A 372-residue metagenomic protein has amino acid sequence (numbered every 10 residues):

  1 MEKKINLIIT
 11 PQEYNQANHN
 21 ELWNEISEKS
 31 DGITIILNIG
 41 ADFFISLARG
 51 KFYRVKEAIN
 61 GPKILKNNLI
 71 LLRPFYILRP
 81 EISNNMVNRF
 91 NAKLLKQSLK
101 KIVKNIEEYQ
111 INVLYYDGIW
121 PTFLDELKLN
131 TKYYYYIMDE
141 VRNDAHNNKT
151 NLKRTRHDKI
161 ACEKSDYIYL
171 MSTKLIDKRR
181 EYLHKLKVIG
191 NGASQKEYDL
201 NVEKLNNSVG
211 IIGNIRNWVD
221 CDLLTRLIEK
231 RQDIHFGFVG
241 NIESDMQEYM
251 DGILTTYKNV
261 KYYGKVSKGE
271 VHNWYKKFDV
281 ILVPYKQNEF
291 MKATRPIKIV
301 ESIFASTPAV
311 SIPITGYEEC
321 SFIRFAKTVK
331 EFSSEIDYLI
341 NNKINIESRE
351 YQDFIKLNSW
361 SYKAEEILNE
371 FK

Functional and structural regions predicted by a protein language model:
Q97-K104, E140, N148-I168: Membrane-proximal helix-turn-helix segments that form the acceptor-binding/catalytic region of lipid-linked
K164-L186, I314: A short, active-site helix/loop in glycosyltransferases that binds the activated sugar's phosphate group
K174, I189-Q195, N201, F278: Carbohydrate-associated surface elements
V202-V219, L224-I228, F236-V239: Conserved donor-binding/catalytic core segment of Leloir-type glycosyltransferases
G240, E248-H272: Nucleotide-activated donor-binding/catalytic signature segment of Leloir-type glycosyltransferases, i.e., the conserved
G269-W274, I281-I303, S311-S321: Nucleotide-sugar-dependent
E318-Y338: Change "using UDP/GDP/dTDP sugars" to "using nucleotide sugars
N342-K372: A charged, aromatic-enriched C-terminal amphipathic alpha-helix characteristic of glycosyltransferases across folds
